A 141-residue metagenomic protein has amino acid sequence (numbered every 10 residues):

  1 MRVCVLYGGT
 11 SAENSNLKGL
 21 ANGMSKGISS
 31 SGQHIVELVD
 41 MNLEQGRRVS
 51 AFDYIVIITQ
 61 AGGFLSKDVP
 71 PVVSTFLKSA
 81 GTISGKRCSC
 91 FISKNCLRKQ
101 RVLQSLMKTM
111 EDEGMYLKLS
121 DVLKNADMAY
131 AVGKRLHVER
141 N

Functional and structural regions predicted by a protein language model:
R2-N141: FMN-binding flavodoxin-like domain, especially the glycine-rich phosphate-binding loop
